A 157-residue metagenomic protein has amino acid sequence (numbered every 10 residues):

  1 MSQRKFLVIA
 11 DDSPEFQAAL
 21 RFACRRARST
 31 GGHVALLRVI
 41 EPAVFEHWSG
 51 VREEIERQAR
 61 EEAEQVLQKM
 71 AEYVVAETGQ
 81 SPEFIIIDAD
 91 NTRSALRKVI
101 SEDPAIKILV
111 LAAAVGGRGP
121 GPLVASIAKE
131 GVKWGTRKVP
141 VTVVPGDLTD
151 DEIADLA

Functional and structural regions predicted by a protein language model:
S2-G50, R137, P145, L156: Small/aliphatic-rich secondary-structure junction motif
D12-E15, A89-T92, V115-G116: Short beta->alpha connector loops
A27, V74-V75, W134: A generic structural signal for well-ordered alpha-helical segments
A43-V44, T92, R118, D151: Generic structural signal for helix capping and beta-alpha/helix-loop junctions
V51-I55, S101-D103: Short, hinge-like loop/turn segments at secondary-structure boundaries
E53-V66: A short acidic, glycine-rich active-site loop that binds or catalyzes chemistry on phosphate/adenosine moieties
V75-L109, L148-A157: Structural beta-alpha unit
E102-A157: Gly/Ser-rich helix-loop-strand patches that form or flank binding pockets for ribonucleotide-derived cofactors
